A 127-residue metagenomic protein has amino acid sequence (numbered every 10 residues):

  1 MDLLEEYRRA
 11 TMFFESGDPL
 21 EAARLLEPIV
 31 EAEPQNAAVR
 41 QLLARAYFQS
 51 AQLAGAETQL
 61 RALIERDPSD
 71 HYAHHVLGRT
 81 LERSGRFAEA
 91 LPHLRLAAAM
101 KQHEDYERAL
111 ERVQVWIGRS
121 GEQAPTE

Functional and structural regions predicted by a protein language model:
D2-A32: Alpha-helical segment of the N-proximal tetratricopeptide repeat
L3, P92-E127: Terminal, low-structured helical/coil segments at or just beyond the last alpha-helical repeat
S16-P28, S50-A62, S84-L96, G118-T126: Structural signature of tandem alpha-helical TPR/SEL1-like repeats, specifically the intra-repeat loop/turn
P28-S50: Short, charge-rich amphipathic alpha-helical segments embedded in non-transmembrane helical bundles/solenoids
P34, P68, K101-Q102: Short coil turns that delineate tetratricopeptide repeat
